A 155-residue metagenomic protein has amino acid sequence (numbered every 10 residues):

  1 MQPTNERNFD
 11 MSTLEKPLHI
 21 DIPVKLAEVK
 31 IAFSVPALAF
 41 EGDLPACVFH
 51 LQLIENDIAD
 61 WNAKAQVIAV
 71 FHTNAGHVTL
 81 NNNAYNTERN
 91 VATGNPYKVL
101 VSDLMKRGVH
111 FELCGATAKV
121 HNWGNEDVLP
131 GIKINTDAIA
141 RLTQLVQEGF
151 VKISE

Functional and structural regions predicted by a protein language model:
M1-E155: Secreted/extracellular ectodomain signature
